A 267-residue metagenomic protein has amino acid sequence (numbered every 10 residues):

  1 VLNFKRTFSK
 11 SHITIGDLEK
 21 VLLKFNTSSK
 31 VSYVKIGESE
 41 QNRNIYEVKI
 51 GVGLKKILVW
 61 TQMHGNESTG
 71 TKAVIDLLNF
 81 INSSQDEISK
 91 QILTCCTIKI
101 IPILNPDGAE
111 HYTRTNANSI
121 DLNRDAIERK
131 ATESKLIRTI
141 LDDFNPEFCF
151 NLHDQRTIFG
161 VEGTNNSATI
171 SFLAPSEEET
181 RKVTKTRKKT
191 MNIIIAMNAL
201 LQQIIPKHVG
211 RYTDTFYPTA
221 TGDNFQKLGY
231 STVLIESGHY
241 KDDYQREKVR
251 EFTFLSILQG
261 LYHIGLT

Functional and structural regions predicted by a protein language model:
V1-I45: Short glycine- and acidic-rich boundary segments immediately preceding or forming the N-terminal edge of structured
V1-L18, F144, L173-R181, K185-T267: C-terminal accessory segments enriched in acidic
Y33, E47, I100, C149 (+1 more regions): Conserved beta-strand scaffold positions in the cores of enzyme catalytic domains, especially in NTP/NDP-utilizing
N42, A109, A220-N224: Short beta-strand/turn micro-motifs at beta-sheet edges
Y46-L54: Short beta-strand-to-loop junctions in surface cap/lid or active-site-entrance loops
L54-K56, S68-Q203, K207, Q226: Active-site/substrate-binding loop(s) of hydrolase catalytic cores
L58-T61: Short hydrophobic beta-strand that contains or immediately precedes a catalytic carboxylate
